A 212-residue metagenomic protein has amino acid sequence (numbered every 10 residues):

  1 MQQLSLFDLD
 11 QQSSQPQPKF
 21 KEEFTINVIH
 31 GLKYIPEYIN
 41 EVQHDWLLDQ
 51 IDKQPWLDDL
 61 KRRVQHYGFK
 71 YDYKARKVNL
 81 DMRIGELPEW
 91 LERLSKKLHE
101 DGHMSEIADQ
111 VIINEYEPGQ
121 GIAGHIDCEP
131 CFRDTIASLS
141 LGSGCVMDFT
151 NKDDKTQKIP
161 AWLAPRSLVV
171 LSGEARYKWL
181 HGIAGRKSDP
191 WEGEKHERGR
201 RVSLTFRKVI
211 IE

Functional and structural regions predicted by a protein language model:
M1-E212: Non-heme Fe(II) oxygenase metal-center motifs and adjacent flexible, charged/small-residue loops
